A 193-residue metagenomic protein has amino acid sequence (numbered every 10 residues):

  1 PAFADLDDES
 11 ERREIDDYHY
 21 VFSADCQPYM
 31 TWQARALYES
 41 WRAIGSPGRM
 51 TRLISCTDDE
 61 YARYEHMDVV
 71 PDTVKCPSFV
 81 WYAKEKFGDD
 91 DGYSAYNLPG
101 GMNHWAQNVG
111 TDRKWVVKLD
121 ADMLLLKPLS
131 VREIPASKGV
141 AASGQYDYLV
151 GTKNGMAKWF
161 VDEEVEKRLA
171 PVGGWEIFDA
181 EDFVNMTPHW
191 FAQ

Functional and structural regions predicted by a protein language model:
A2-S94, W105-D112: N-terminal anchoring/stem segment of glycosyltransferases
N97: Catalytic core of non-heme Fe(II) oxygenases with the double-stranded beta-helix
V116: Short aromatic/hydrophobic "clamp" motif used to bind/position activated sugar donors
L119-A121: Short acidic donor-binding/metal-coordinating loop in glycosyltransferase active sites
M123-Q193: Conserved catalytic core of nucleotide-sugar-dependent glycosyltransferases
